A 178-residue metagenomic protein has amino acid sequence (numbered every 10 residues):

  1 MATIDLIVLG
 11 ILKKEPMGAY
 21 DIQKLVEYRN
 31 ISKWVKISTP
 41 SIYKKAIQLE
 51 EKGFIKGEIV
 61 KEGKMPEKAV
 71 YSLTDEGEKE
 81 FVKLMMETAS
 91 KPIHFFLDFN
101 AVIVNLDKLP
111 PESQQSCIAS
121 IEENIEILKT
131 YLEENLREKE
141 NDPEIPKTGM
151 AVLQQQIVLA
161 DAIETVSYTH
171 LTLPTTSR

Functional and structural regions predicted by a protein language model:
M1-H94: Basic helix-turn-helix/winged-helix DNA-binding cores and closely related short helical interaction motifs
S38, Q114, I145-G149: Residue-level recognition of alpha-helical structural elements
V82-I127: Amphipathic alpha-helical dimerization/coiled-coil segments that flank or bridge DNA-binding/regulatory modules
I125-L136, A160, S167: Non-transmembrane amphipathic alpha-helical segments
E134-V152: Acidic interhelical loop/turn segments
L153-D161: Extended, low-aromatic, Leu/Ala- and acidic/polar-enriched alpha-helical coiled-coil segments that form the periplasmic
T169-T175: Conserved small/polar residues in nucleotide/adenosyl-binding loops
